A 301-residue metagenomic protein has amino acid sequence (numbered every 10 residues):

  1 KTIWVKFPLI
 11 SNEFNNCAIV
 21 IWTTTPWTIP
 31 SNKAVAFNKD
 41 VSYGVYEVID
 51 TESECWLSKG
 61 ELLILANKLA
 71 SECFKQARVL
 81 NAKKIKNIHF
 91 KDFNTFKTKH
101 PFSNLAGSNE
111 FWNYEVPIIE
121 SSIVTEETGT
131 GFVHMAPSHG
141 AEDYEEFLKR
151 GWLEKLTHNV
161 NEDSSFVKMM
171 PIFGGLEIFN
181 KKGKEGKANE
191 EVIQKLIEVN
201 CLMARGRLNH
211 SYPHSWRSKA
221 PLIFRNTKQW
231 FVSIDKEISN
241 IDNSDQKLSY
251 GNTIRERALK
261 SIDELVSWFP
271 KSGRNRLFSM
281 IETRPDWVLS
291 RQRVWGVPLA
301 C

Functional and structural regions predicted by a protein language model:
K1-S31, I49-T51, T95-K97, G107-S108 (+1 more regions): Residue patterns forming the tRNA-binding/recognition surfaces of aminoacyl-tRNA synthetases and related DALR
A34, Y43-F132, A141-E145: Protease-associated
F37-K39: Electropositive, beta-rich accessory/interaction domains or terminal extensions that provide binding surfaces
V41-G44, H210: Intrinsically disordered, low-complexity segments enriched in small/polar residues
